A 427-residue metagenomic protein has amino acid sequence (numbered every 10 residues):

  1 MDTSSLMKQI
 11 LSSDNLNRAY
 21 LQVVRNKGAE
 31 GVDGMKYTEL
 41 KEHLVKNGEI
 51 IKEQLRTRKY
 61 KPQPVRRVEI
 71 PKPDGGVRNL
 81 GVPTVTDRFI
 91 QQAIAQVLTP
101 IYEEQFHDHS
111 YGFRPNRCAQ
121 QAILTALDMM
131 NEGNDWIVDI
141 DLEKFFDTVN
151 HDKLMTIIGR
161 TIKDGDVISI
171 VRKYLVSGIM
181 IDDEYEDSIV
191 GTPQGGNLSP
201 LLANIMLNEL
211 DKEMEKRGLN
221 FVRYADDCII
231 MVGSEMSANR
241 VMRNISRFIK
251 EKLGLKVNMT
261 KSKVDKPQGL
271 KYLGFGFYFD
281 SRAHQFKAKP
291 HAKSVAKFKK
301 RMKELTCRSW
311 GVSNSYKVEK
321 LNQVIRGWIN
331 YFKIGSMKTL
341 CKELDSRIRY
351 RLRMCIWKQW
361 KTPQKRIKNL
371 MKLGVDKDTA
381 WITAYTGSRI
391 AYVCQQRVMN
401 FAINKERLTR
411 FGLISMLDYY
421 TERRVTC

Functional and structural regions predicted by a protein language model:
M1-V45: Non-catalytic, polymerase-adjacent accessory regions of viral genome-replication enzymes
N26-D33, P73, Y102-F106, N134-W136 (+6 more regions): Short acidic (Asp/Glu) and glycine-rich catalytic loops that position anionic groups and cofactors
E30, G34-P100, E104, F113: Active-site substrate-recognition loop segments, prototypically the cytochrome P450 B′-helix/B-C loop
N47, Q54-E69, P73, D108-R117 (+1 more regions): Conserved polymerase palm-domain catalytic core
R88, Q92, Q96, P100 (+8 more regions): Short, residue-level hotspots on alpha-helical faces of the histone-fold and other alpha-helical interaction modules
V176, K252-K320, V324-R326: A conserved non-catalytic segment of reverse transcriptases and RNA-directed RNA polymerases corresponding to the late
K317-P363, I367, M371: Non-catalytic, peripheral interaction segments enriched in hydrophobic/basic residues
W360-C427: Extended C-terminal regions of large enzymes
